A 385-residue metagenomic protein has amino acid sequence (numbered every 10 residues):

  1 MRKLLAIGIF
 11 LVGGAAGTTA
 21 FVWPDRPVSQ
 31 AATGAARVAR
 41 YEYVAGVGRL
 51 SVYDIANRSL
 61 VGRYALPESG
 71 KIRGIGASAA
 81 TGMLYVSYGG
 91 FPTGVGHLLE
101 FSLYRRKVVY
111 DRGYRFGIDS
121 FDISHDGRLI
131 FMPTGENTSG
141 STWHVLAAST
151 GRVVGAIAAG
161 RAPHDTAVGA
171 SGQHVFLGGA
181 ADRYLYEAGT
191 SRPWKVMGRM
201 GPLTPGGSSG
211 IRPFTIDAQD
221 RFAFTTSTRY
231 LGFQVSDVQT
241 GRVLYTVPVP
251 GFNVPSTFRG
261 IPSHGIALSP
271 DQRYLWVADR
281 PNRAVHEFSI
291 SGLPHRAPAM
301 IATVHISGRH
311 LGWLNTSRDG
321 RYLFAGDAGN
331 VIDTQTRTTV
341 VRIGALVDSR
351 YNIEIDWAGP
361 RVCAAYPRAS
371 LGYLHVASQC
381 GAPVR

Functional and structural regions predicted by a protein language model:
M1-I9: N-terminal export and membrane-targeting signals
G14-A16, F21-R385: Predominantly soluble domains enriched in secretory-pathway, periplasmic, or organellar proteins
